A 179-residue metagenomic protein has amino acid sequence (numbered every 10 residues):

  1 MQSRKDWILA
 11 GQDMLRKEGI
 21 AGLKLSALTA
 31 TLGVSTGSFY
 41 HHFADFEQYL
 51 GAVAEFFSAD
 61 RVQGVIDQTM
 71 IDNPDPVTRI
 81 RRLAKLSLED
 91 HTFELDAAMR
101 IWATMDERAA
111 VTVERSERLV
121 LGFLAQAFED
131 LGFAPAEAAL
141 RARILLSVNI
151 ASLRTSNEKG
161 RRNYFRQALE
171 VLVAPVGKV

Functional and structural regions predicted by a protein language model:
M1-Q2, V179: N-terminal intrinsically disordered/low-complexity leader segments
S3-D6, A10-Q48, A52: Helix-turn-helix
D6, A10-E18, G64, Q68 (+3 more regions): Solvent-exposed, amphipathic alpha-helical segments
F43, E89, R100-M105: Short helix-capping/turn signature of helix-turn-helix
A52, I66-F93, A97, A142-L145: Hydrophobic alpha-helical connector segments
E55-V62: Short, basic, alpha-helical segments at the C-terminal edge of helix-turn-helix-like DNA-binding modules
V62, D67, H91-A97, E107-G132 (+1 more regions): Amphipathic alpha-helical packing segments from all-alpha helical-bundle domains
A110, E114, E129-V179: Hydrophobic/aromatic-rich alpha-helical bundle segments in the mid-to-C-terminal region
